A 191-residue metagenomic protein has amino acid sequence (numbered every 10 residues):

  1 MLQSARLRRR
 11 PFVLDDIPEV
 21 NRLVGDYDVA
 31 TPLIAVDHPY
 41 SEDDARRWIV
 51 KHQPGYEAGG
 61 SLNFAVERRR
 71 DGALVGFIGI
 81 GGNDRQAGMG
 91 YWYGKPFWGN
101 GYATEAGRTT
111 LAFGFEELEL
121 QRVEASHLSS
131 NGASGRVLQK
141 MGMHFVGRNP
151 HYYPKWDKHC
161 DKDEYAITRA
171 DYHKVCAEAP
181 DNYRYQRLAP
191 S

Functional and structural regions predicted by a protein language model:
M1-T31, N63, E67-S191: Acyl-donor (CoA/ACP) binding surface of acyl/acetyltransferases
D28-K51: Conserved GNAT-fold acetyl-CoA-binding loop/helix
D37-S41, L62, S130: Short, conserved alpha-helical segments within structured domains
V50-A65: A short helix-loop-beta-strand connector motif used in the catalytic cores of GNAT acetyltransferases and, in some
